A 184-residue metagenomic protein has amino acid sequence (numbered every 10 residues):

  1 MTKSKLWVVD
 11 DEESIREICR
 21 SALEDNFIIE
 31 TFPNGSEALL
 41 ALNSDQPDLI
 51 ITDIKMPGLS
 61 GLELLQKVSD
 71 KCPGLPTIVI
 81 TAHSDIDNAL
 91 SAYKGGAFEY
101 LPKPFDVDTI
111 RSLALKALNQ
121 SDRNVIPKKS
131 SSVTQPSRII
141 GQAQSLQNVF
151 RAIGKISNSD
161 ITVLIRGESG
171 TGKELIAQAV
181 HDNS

Functional and structural regions predicted by a protein language model:
W7, D45-I51: Active-site beta3 strand of CheY-like receiver
D10, D53, T81: Active-site residues of response regulator receiver
E13-E30: Two-component/phosphorelay signaling modules centered on CheY-like receiver
P33-E37, S60-E63: Acidic catalytic/metal-coordinating carboxylates
M56: Receiver (REC) domain active-site loop signature in two-component systems and cognate sites in sensor histidine kinases
D87, L101-A114: C-terminal output helix
K129-S184: AAA+ ATPase active-site-proximal loops
